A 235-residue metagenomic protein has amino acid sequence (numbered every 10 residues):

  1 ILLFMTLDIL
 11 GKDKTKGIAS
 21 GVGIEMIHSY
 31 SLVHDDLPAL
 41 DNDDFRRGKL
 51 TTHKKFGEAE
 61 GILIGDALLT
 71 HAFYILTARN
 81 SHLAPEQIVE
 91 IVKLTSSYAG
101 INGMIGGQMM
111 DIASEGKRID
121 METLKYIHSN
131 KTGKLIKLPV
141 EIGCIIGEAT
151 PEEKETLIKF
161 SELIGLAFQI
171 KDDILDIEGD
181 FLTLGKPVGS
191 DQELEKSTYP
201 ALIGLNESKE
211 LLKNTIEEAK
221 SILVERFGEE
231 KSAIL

Functional and structural regions predicted by a protein language model:
I1-I234: Mg2+-dependent prenyl diphosphate-binding active-site environment of isoprenoid biosynthetic enzymes
